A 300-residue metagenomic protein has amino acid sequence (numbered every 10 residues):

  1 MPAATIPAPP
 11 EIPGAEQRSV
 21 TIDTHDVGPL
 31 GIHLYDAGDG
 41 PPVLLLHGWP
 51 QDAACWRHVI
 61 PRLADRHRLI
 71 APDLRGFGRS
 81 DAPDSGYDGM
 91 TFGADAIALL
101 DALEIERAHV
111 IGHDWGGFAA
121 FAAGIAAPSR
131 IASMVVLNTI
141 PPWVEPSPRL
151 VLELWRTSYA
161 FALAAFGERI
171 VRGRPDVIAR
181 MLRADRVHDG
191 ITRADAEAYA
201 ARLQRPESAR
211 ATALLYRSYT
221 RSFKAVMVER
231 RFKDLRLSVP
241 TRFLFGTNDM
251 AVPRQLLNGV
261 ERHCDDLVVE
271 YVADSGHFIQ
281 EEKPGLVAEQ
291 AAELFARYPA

Functional and structural regions predicted by a protein language model:
P2-T24, L30-I32, P42, I70 (+6 more regions): Flexible "cap/lid" subdomain of the alpha/beta-hydrolase fold that forms the substrate-access gate
H33-R79: Conserved HGGG/HGGXW glycine-rich cap/lid loop of the alpha/beta-hydrolase fold
A54, G285-L286: A conserved mid-protein helix/loop that constitutes part of the nucleotide-sugar donor-binding site
